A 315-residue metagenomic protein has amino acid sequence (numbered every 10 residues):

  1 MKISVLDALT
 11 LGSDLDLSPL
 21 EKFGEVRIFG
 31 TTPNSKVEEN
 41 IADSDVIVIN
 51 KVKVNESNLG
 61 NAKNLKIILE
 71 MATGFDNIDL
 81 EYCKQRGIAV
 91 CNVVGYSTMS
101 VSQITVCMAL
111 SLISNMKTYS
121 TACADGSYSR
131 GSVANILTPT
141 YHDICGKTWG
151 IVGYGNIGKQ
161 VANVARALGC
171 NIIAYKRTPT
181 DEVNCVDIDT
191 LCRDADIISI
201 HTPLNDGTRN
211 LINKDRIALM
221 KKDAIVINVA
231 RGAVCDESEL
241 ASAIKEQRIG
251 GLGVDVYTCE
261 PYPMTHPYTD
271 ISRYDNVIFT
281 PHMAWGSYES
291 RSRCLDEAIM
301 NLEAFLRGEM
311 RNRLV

Functional and structural regions predicted by a protein language model:
M1-C91, R193, N213, L219: An N-terminal-biased, well-structured beta-alpha scaffold segment characteristic of Rossmann-like dinucleotide-binding
G24, I88, V183, I249 (+1 more regions): Short, conserved active-site loop motifs that form the nucleotide-linked donor/cofactor pocket
R27-T32, I49-K51, S127-N135, T178-C185 (+3 more regions): Short gly/ser/thr-rich secondary-structure transition/capping motifs
V46, I67, I197, I225 (+2 more regions): Short, Asp-centered acidic motifs that coordinate Mg2+ and/or phosphate in catalytic or ligand-binding sites
V52, T73, D196, T202-L204 (+2 more regions): Short glycine-/small-residue-rich Rossmann-like dinucleotide-binding loops
V94-T148: Phosphate-binding beta-alpha-beta segment of Rossmann-like dinucleotide-binding domains, i.e., the NAD(P)
N135-K222: Rossmann-like dinucleotide/phosphate-binding beta-alpha-beta segment
N171, D223, V229-V315: Rossmann-like dinucleotide-binding domain for NAD(H)/NADP(H)
